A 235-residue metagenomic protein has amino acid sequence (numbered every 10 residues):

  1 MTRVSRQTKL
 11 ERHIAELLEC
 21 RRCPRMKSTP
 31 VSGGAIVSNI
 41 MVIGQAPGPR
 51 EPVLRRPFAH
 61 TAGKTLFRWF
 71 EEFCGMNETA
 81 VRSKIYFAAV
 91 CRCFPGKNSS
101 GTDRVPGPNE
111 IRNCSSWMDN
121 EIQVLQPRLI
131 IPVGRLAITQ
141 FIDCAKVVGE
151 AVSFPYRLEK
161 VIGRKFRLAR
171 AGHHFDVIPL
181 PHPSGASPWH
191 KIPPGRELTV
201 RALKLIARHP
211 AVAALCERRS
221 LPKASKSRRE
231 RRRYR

Functional and structural regions predicted by a protein language model:
M1-S5, R229, R233: Basic/polar N-terminal segments that are highly enriched at the extreme N-terminus, encompassing both cleavable
T2-C216: A polyanion-binding, active-site-adjacent surface
K191, A214, R218, A224-R228 (+1 more regions): Short, low-complexity intrinsically disordered segments enriched in A/P/G/S/L with frequent Arg, especially at protein
